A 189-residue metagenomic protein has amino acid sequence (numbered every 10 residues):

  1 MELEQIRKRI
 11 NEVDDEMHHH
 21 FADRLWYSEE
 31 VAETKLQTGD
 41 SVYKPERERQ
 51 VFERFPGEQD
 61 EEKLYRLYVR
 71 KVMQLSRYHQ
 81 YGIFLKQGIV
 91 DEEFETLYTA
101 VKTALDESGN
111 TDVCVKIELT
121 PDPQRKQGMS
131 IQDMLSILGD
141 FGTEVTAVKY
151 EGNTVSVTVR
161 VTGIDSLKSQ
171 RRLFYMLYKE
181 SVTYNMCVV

Functional and structural regions predicted by a protein language model:
M1-V189: Domain-level signature for soluble enzymes in the chorismate/prephenate branch of the shikimate pathway
